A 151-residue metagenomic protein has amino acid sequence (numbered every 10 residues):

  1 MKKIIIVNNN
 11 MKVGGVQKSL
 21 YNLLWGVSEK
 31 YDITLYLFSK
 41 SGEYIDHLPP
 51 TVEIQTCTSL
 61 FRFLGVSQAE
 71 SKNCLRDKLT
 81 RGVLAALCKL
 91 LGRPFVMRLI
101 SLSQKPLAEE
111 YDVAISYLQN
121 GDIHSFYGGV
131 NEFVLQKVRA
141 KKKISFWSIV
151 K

Functional and structural regions predicted by a protein language model:
M1-I5: Extreme N-terminal starter segment of soluble prokaryotic enzymes
I6-V13, G26, K30-F95: N-terminal strand-loop element at the rim of the active site of nucleotide-sugar-dependent glycosyltransferases
G15-L23, K40, V130: Conserved alpha-helical elements of sugar-nucleotide-dependent glycosyltransferases
Y21-W25, E29, Q136: Short, well-ordered alpha-helices that flank and scaffold nucleotide-derived cofactor binding pockets
L84-R93, S103-S125: Short N-terminal targeting/anchoring amphipathic segment
P94-L99, S125-F126, K151: Short gly/ser/thr-rich secondary-structure transition/capping motifs
V113-N120, S125-V150: Active-site proximal beta-strand in glycosyltransferases
